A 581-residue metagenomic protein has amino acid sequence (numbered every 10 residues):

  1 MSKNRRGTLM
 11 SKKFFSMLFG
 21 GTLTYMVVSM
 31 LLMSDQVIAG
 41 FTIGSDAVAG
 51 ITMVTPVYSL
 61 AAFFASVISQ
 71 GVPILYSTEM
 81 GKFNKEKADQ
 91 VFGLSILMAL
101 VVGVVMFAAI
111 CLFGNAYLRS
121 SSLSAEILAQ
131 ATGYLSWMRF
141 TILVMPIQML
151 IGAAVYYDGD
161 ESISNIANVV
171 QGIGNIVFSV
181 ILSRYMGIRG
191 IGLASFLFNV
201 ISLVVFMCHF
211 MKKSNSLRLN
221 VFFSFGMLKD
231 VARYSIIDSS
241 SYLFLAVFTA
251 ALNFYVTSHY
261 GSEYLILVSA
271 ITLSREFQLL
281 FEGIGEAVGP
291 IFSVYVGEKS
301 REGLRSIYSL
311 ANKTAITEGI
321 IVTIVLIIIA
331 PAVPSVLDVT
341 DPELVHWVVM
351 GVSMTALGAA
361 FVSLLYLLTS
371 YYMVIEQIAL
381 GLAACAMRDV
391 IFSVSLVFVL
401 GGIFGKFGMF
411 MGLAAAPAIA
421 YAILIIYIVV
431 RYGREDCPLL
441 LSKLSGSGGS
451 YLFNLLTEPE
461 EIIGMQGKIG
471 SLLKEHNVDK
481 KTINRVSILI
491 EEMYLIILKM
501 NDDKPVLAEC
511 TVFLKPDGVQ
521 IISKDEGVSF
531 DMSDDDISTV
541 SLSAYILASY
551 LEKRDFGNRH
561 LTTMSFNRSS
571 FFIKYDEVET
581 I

Functional and structural regions predicted by a protein language model:
M1-G21, Y76-T141, Y185-I236, F292-L357 (+1 more regions): Short alpha-helical transmembrane segments in multi-pass integral membrane proteins
S16-A39, W137, Q148, V170-Q171 (+2 more regions): Transmembrane helical elements of multi-pass membrane transporters/channels
A39-S59, E126-T132, L193, D230-Y234 (+2 more regions): Interfacial/gating helices of multi-pass transporter permease domains
V48-V104, Q148-Y157, L267-I324, L364-E376 (+1 more regions): Small-residue-rich hydrophobic transmembrane alpha-helices
A154-I181, R189-G192, F196, I284 (+2 more regions): Alpha-helical transmembrane segments of multi-pass membrane transporters/permeases
P438-E460, L542-I581: Flexible, glycine-/charge-rich segments associated with ATP-binding catalytic modules
K480-L507, I546: Conserved ATP-binding N-box helix of the HATPase_c
D517-Y545, Y575-E579: Glycine-rich/acidic phosphate-handling loop/turn and adjacent ATP-lid/helix of nucleotide-binding kinase/ATPase domains
